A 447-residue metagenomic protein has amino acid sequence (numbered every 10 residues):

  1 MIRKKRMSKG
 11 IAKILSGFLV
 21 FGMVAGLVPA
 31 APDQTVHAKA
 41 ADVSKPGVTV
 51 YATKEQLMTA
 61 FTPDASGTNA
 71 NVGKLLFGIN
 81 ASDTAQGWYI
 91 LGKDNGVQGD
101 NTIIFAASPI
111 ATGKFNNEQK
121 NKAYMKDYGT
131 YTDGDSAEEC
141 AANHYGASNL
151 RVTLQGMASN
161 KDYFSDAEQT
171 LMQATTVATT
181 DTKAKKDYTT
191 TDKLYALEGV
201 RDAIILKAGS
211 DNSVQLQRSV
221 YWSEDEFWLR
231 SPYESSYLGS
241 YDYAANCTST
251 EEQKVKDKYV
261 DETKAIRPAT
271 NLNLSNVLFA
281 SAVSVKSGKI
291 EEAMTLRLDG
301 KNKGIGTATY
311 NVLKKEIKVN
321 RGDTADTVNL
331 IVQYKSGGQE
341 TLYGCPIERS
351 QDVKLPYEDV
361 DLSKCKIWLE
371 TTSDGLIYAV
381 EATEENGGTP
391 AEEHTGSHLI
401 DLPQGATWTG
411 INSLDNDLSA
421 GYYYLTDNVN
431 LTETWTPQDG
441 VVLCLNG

Functional and structural regions predicted by a protein language model:
M1-G10: N-terminal secretory signal peptides that target proteins for export/translocation
G10-P32: Sec-dependent N-terminal signal peptides of Gram-positive bacterial secreted proteins and lipoproteins
I14, F18, V255-I266, W435-Q438: Extracellular interaction modules
V24-S44, V283-V285: Sec-dependent signal peptide cleavage junction
A41-T327, I331-T372, L376-E384: Collagenous Gly-X-Y triple-helix signature in extracellular proteins
I367, E385-Y422: Extracellular "leader-to-stem" segments immediately downstream of a signal peptide or signal-anchor in secreted/lumenal
A420-V441, G447: N-terminal extracellular ligand-recognition/capping segment immediately after the signal peptide
